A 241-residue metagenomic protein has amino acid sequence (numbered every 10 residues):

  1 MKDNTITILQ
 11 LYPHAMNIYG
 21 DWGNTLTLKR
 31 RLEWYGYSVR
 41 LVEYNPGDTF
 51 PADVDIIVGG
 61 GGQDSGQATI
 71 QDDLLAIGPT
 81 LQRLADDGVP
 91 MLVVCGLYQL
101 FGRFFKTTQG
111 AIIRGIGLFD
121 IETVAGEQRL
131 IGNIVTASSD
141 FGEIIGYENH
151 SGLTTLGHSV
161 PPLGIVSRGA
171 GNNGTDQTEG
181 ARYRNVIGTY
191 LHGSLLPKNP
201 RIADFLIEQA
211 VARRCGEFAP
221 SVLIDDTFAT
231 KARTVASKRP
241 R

Functional and structural regions predicted by a protein language model:
M1-D86, P197-R241: N-terminal beta1-alpha1 cap of cysteine-dependent amidohydrolase-like domains
D3-N4, G126-R241: Amide-donor transfer/coupling interface in amidating biosynthetic enzymes
I6, V39, V89, R114 (+2 more regions): A structural micro-motif
Q10, L41, L118, G146-E148 (+1 more regions): Conserved beta-strand scaffold positions in the cores of enzyme catalytic domains, especially in NTP/NDP-utilizing
G47-A52, V124-A125, T155: A short acidic, often aromatic-flanked loop/helix-cap motif at beta-alpha or helix-coil junctions that lines enzyme
I56-G60, L92, G188-Y190: Structural motif
D64-F141: Cysteine-nucleophile active-site neighborhood
